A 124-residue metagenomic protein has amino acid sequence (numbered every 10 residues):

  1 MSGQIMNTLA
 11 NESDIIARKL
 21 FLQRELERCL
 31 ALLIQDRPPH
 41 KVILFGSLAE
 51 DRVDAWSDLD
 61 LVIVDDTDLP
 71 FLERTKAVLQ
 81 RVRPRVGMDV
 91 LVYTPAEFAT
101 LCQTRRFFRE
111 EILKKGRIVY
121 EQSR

Functional and structural regions predicted by a protein language model:
M1-K41, A49-A55, D65-R124: Catalytic core of pol beta-like nucleotidyltransferases
D60-I63: Short beta-strand->loop micro-motif that forms the acidic, two-metal-ion catalytic signature in nucleotide-processing
